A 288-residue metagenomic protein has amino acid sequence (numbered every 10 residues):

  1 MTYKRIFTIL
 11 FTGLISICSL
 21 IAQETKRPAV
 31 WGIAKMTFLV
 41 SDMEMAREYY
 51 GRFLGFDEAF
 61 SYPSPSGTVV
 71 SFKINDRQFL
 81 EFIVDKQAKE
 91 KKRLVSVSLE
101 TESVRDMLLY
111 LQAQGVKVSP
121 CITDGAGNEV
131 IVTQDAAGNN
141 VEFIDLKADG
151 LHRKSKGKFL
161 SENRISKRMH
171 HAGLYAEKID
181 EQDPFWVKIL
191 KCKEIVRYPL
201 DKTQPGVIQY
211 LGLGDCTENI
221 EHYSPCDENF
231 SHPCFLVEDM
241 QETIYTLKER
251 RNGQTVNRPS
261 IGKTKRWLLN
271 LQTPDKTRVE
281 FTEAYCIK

Functional and structural regions predicted by a protein language model:
M1-I6: Positively charged n-region of N-terminal signal peptides that target proteins for export
T8-C18: Bacterial N-terminal signal peptides
Q23-A29, Q112-R168, G173, V196-P199 (+2 more regions): Vicinal oxygen chelate
K26-R27, V84-A88, L160-N163, H222-S224: Short, flexible, solvent-exposed loop/turn segments with mixed acidic/basic and small polar residues
P28-F79, A113, G173-T217, W267: Core segments of cupin and vicinal oxygen chelate
W31-D42, V70-K73, K86-L111, E129-Q134 (+5 more regions): Vicinal oxygen chelate
D57-E58, Q78-E81, K89-E90, D106-M107 (+8 more regions): Short loop/beta submotifs within extracellular cysteine-rich repeat domains
P65-S66, A88-K89, A126-G127, K202 (+1 more regions): Short coil/turn segments at the loop-to-beta-strand junctions that recur within blades of beta-propeller repeat folds
